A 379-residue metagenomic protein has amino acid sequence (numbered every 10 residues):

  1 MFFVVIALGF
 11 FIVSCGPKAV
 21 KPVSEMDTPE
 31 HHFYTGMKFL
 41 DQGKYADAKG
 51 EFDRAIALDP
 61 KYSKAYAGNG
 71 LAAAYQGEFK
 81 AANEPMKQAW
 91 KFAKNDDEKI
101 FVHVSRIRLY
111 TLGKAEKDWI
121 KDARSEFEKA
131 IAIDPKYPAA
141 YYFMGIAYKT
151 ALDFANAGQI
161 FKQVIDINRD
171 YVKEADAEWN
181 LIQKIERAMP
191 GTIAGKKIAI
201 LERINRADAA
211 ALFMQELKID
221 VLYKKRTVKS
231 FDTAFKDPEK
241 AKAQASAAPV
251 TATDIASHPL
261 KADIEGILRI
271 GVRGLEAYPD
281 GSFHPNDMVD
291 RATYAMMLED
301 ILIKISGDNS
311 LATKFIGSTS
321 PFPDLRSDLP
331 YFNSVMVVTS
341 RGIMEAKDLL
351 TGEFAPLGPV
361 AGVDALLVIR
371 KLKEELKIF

Functional and structural regions predicted by a protein language model:
K18-K21, E84, K94, A132 (+6 more regions): Feature responds to low-complexity, polar/acidic, surface-exposed segments characteristic of secreted/exported proteins
E25-L58, T111, A115: Alpha-helical segment of the N-proximal tetratricopeptide repeat
T28, Y62, D96-K99, Y137 (+1 more regions): Residue-level recognition of tetratricopeptide repeat
Y34, G68, F101-S105, F143 (+1 more regions): Canonical tetratricopeptide repeat
